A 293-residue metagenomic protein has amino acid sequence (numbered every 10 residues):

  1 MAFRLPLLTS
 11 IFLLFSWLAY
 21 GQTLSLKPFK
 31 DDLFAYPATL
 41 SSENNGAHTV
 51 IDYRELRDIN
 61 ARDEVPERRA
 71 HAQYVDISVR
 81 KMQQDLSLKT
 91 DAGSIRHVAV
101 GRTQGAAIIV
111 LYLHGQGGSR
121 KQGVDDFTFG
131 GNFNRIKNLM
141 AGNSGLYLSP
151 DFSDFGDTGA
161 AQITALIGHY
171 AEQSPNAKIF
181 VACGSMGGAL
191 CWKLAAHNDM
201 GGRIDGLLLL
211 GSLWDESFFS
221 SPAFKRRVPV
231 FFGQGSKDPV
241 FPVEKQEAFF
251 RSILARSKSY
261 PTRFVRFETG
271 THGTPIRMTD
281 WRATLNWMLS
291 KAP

Functional and structural regions predicted by a protein language model:
V50-Q104: N-terminal cap/lid segment of alpha/beta-hydrolase-fold proteins
A106-G117: Short beta-strand element of the alpha/beta-hydrolase
V124-Y147: Short amphipathic alpha-helix adjacent to the substrate-entry channel of hydrolases
N132, S153-S174: Alpha/beta-hydrolase active-site loop
Q173, K178-R226: Primarily recognizes the serine-hydrolase "nucleophile elbow" in alpha/beta-hydrolase and SGNH/GDSL folds
R226, F231-Q234, D238: Short beta-strand/loop motif that positions the catalytic acidic residue of the alpha/beta-hydrolase fold
V228, F241-I253: Short alpha-helix in the alpha/beta-hydrolase fold that links the catalytic acid
S259-P293: C-terminal catalytic histidine-bearing segment of alpha/beta-hydrolase fold enzymes
